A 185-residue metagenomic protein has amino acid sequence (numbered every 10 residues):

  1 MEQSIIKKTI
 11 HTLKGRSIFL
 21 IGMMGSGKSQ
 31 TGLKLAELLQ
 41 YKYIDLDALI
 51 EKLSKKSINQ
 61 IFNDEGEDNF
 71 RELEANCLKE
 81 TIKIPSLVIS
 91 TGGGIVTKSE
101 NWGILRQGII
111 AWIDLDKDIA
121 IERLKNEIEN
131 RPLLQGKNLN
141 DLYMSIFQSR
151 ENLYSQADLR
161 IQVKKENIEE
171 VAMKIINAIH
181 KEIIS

Functional and structural regions predicted by a protein language model:
E2-L13, K34, L38, R106 (+1 more regions): NTP-dependent small-molecule kinase module
L20: Hydrophobic anchor at the beta1->P-loop junction of P-loop NTPases
M23: P-loop (Walker A) phosphate-binding loop of NTP-binding proteins
S29: Walker A/P-loop
L46-G94, S99-I104, N130-P132, N140 (+2 more regions): ATP-dependent small-molecule kinase phosphotransfer cores that center on conserved nucleotide phosphate-binding segments
G93-I95, D116-D118, E166: Short glycine-rich anion-binding loops that position phosphate/pyrophosphate groups of nucleotides and phosphorylated
Q107-N152: A glycine- and Lys/Arg-enriched "phosphate-lid" helix/loop adjacent to the NTP-binding pocket of small-molecule kinases
